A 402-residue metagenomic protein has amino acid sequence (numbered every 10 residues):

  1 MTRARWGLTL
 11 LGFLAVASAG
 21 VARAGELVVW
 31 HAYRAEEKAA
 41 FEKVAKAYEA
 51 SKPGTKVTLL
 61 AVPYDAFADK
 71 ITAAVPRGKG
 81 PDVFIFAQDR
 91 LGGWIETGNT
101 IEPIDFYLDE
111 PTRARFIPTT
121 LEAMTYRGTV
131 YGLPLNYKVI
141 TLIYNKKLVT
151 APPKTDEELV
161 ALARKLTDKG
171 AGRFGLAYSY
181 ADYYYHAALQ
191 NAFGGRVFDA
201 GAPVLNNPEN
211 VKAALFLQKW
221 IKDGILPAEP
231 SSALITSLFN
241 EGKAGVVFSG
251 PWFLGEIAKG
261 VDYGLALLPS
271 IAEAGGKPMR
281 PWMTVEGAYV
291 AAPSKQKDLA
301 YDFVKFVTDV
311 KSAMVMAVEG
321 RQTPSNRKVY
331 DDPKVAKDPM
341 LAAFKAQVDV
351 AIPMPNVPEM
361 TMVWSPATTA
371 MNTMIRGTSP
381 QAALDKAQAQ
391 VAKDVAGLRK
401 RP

Functional and structural regions predicted by a protein language model:
L8, A22-G98, E110-R113, A233 (+9 more regions): Conserved N-terminal structural module of periplasmic/extracytoplasmic solute-binding proteins
A40-V44, T155, E209-F216, E286 (+3 more regions): Short amphipathic alpha-helical coupling segments at ligand-binding clamshell hinges and other catalytic/signaling
P81-D82, P111-Y144, G175, G276-R280 (+1 more regions): A structural signal for short loop-to-beta-strand junctions that line the ligand-binding cleft of periplasmic/secreted
D82-I85, G245-G250, G264: Paired acidic/hydrophobic, glycine-rich loop segments that form the ligand-binding mouth/hinge of periplasmic-binding
Q88-V139, A151, D156-L162, A188 (+3 more regions): Hinge/lid segment of periplasmic solute-binding proteins
Y131-L135, I140, E158-P203, E209 (+1 more regions): Extracytoplasmic/periplasmic solute-binding protein
L162-A163, G201-E229: Glycine-centered hinge/linker elements that transmit conformational signals in sensory and ligand-binding systems
P251-G264, P269-T369, L398-K400: C-terminal lobe and pocket-closing loops of periplasmic/extracytoplasmic Venus-flytrap solute-binding proteins
